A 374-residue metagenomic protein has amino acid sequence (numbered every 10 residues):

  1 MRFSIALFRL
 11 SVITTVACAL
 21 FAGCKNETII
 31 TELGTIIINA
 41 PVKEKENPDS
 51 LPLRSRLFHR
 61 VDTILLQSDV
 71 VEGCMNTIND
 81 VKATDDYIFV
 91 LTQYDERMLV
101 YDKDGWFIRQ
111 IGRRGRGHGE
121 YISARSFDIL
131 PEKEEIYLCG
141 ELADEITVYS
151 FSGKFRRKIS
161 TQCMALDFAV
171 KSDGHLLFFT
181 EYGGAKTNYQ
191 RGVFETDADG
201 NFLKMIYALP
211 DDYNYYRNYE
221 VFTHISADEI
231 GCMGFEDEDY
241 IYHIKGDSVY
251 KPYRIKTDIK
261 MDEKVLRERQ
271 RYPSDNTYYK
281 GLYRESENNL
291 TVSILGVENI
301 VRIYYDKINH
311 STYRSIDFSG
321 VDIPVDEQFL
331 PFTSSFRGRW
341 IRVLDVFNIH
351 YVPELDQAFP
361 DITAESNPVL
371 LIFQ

Functional and structural regions predicted by a protein language model:
T28-Q67: Blade/loop signatures of beta-propeller domains
I37, Y87-Q93, E134-G140, G174-A185 (+4 more regions): Short beta-strand elements that form the blades of beta-propeller/WD-repeat-like and other beta-sheet-rich scaffold
D62-E96: Beta-strand-rich domains and repeat architectures in extracellular enzymes and scaffolds, especially beta-propellers
Q67-T77, W106-K133, G140: Blade-loop segments of beta-propeller domains
V70-V71, G112-G119, S160-L166, L209-N214 (+2 more regions): Short coil/turn segments at the loop-to-beta-strand junctions that recur within blades of beta-propeller repeat folds
N76-D80, I122-F127, C163-K171, N214-T223 (+2 more regions): Repeated scaffold domains used in trafficking and secretory/extracellular systems, primarily beta-propellers
S123-A124, C139-Q190, I206-D211: Asp-box/WD-like beta-propeller blade repeats and closely related beta-sheet repeat scaffolds
Y253-D275, I308-R337: Conserved blade-ending motifs and adjacent loop-strand segments that build the rim/top face of beta-propeller domains
